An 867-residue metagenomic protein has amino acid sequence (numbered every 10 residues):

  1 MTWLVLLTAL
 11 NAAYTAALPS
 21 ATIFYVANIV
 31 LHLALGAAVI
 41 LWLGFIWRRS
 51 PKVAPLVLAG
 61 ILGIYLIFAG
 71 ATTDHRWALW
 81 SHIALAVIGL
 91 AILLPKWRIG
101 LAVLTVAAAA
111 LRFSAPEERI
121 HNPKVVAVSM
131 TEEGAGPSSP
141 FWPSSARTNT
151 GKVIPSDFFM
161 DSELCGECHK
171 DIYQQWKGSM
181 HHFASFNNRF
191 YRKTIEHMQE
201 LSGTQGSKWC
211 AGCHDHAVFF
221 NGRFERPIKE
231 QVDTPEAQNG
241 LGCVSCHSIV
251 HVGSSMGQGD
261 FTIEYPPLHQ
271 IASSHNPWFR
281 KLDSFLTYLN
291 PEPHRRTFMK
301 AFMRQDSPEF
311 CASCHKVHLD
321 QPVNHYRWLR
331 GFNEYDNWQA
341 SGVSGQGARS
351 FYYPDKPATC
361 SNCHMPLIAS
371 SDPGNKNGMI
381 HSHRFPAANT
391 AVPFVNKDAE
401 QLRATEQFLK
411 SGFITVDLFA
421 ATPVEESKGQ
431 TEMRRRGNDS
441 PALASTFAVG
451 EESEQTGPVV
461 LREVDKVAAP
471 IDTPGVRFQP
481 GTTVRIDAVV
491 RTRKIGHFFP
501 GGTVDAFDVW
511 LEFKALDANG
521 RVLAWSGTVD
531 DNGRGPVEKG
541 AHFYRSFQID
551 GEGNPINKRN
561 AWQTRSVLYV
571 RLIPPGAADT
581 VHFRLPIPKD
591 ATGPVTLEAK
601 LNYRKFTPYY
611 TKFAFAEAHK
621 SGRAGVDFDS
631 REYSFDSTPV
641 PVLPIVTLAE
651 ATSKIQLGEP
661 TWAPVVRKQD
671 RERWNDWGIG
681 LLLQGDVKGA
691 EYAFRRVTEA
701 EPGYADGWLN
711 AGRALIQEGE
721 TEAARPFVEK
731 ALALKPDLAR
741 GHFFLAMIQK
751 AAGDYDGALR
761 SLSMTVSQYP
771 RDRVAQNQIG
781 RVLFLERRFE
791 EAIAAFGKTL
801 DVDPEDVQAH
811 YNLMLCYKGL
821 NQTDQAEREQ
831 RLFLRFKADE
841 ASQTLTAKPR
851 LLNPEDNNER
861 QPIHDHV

Functional and structural regions predicted by a protein language model:
M1-V128: Membrane-embedded alpha-helical bundles that constitute the cytochrome b-like, heme-associated redox core of multi-pass
F113-S156, I172-T204, G222-P575, H582-A591 (+2 more regions): Primarily the internal scaffold of c-type cytochrome electron-transfer domains, especially repeated/multiheme c-type
L683-R696, G703-D706, Q717-K730, D737-R740 (+4 more regions): Structural signature of tandem alpha-helical TPR/SEL1-like repeats, specifically the intra-repeat loop/turn
A700, L734, Q768-Y769, V802 (+1 more regions): Structural marker of alpha-solenoid helical repeat scaffolds
D801, V807, Y811-S842: TPR/TPR-like (Sel1-like) alpha-helical repeat modules
